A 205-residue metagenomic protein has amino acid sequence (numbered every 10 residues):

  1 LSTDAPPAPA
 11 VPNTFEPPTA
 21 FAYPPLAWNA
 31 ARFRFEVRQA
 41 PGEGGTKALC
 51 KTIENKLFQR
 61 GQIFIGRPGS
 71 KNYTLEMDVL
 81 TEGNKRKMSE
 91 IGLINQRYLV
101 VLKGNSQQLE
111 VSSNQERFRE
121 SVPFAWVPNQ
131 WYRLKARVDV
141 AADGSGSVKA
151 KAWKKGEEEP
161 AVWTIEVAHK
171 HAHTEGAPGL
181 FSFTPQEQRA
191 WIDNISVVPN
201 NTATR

Functional and structural regions predicted by a protein language model:
L1-T3, M77, D193-V197: Extracellular beta-strand elements of beta-rich domains used for carbohydrate recognition/degradation or cell-matrix
P7-V11, E16-A48: Extracellular glycan-recognition surfaces and repeat-rich motifs
P41-R117, N200-T202: Secretory/extracellular carbohydrate-interaction modules and structurally similar beta-sandwich "look-alikes"
G61-R67, R119-W126, V167-H169, L180-S182: Beta-strand-rich interaction surfaces with strong enrichment in secreted/lumenal proteins
L75-M77, N129-A142, G146-A152: Short tryptophan-centered beta-strand motifs in secreted/extracellular beta-sheet-rich domains of glycan-recognition
T81-R86, V140-G144, Q186: Extended, low-complexity, turn-rich repeat/linker tracts enriched in Gly/Pro/Ser/Thr and Asp/Glu that occur
S112-R137: Short, aromatic/His-centered strand-loop micro-motif at the edge of beta-sheets
E159-W191: Flexible glycan-contacting loops in extracellular carbohydrate-active proteins
